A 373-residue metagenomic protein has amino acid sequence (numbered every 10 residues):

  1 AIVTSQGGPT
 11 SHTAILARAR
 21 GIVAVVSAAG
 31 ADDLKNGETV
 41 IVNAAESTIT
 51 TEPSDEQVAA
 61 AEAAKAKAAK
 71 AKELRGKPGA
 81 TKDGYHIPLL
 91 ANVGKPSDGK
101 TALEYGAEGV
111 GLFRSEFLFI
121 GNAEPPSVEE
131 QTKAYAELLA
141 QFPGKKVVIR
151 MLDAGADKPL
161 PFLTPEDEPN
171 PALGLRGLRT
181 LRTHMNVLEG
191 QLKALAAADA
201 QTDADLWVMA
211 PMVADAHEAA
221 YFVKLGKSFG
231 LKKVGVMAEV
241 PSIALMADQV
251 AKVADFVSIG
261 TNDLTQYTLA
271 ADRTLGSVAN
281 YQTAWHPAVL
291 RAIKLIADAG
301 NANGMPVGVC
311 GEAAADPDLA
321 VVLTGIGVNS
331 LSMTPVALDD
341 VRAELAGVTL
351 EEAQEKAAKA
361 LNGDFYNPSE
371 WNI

Functional and structural regions predicted by a protein language model:
A1-A107: Acidic, glycine-rich flexible loop/linker segments
K70-I373: Conserved alpha/beta-domain cores
